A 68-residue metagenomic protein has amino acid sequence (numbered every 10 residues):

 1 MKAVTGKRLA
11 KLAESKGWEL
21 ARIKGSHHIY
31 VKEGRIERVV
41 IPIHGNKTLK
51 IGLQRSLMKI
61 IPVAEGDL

Functional and structural regions predicted by a protein language model:
V4-G17: Amphipathic alpha-helical segments
L20-I23: Short beta-strand
H27-H28, H44: Histidine-centered active-site/metal-ligand motif
V31-G34: Active-site beta-strand termini and strand-to-loop segments that position acidic
V39-I43: Recognition helix of helix-turn-helix/homeodomain-like DNA-binding domains that insert into the DNA major groove
G45-L68: C-terminal structural segments of small proteins and small subunits
